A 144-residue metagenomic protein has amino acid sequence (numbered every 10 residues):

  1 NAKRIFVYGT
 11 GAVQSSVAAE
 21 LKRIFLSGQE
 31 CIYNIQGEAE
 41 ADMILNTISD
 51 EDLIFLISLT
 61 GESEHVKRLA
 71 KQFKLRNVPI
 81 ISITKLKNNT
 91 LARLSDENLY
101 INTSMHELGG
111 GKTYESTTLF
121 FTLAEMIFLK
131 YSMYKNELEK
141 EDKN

Functional and structural regions predicted by a protein language model:
A2-T122, M126-K135: Glycine-rich phosphate-binding loops that contact phosphosugars or nucleotide phosphates
K135-N144: A short, charged, Gly/Pro-tolerant segment at domain boundaries
